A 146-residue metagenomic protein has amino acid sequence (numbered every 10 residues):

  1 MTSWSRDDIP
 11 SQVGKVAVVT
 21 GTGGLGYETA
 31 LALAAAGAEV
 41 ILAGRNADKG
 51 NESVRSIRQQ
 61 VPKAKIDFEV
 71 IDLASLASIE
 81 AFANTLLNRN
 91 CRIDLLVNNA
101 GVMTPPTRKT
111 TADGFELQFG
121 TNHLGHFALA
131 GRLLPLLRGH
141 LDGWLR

Functional and structural regions predicted by a protein language model:
T2-R146: Rossmann-fold NAD(P)H-dependent dehydrogenase/reductase core
